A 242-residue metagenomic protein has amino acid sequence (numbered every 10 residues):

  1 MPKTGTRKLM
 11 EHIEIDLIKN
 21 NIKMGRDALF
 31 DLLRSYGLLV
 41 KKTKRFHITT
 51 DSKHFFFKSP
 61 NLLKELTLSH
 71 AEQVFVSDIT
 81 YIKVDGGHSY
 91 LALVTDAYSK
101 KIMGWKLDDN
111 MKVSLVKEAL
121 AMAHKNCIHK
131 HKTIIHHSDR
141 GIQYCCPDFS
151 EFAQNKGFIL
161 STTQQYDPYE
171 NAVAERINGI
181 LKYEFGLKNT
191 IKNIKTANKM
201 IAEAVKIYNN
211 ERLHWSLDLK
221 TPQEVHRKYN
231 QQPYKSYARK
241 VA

Functional and structural regions predicted by a protein language model:
M1-A71, P222-N230: Basic, flexible linker segments flanking DNA-binding modules in nucleic acid-interacting mobile-element proteins
P2-T6, G25, S59, E72 (+7 more regions): Hydrophobic (often cysteine-bearing) scaffold residues that line and stabilize catalytic clefts of nucleotide/cofactor
L9, L29, L63, D78 (+11 more regions): Mobile genetic element proteins and their domesticated derivatives, centered on retroelements and DNA transposons
T50-S52, S138-R140, C146-S150, L160-K182 (+2 more regions): RNase H-like two-metal-ion nuclease catalytic core shared by retroviral integrases and related mobile-element nucleases
L68-M103, D109: An active-site-proximal beta-strand-loop segment
G87, K106-H129: Active-site beta-loop-alpha junctions of metal-dependent nucleic acid enzymes, especially the RNase H-like/DDE
K101-W105, L160-T163, L187-K188: Short small-residue beta-strand/loop micro-motif enriched in glycine and branched aliphatics
Q154-F158, I180-A242: C-terminal domain-tail junction helix/linker
